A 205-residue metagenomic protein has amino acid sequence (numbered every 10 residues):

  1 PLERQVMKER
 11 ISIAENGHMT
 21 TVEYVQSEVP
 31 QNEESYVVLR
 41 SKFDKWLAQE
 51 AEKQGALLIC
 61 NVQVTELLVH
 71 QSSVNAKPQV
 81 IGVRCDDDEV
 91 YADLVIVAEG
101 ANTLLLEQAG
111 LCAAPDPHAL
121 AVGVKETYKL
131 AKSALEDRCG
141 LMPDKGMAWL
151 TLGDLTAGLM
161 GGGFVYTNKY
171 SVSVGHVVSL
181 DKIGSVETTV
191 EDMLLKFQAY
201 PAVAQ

Functional and structural regions predicted by a protein language model:
P1-V37: A conserved beta-strand/loop capping segment in the N-terminal third of enzymes that catalyze redox or closely related
A14, E33, K53, A204-Q205: A contiguous, well-structured "functional interface" segment within a domain
S41, W46-A204: Predominantly flavin-linked oxidoreductase catalytic cores and closely associated redox partners
